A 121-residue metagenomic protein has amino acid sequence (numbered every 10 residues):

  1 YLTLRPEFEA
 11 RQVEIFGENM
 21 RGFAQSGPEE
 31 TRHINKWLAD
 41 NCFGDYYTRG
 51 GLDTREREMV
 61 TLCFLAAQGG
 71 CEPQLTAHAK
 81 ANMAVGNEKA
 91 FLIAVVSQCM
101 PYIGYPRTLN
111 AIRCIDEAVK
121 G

Functional and structural regions predicted by a protein language model:
Y1-T54, A84, M100-P101, P106-G121: Acidic, glycine/proline-rich low-complexity segments that act as flexible tails and inter-domain linkers
G50, C63-G69, N82: Short, glycine/charged-rich beta-strand-loop motifs at protein surfaces that mediate ligand recognition and catalysis
E56-A66, L75, L92-C99: Short, structured motif recognition centered on aromatic/hydrophobic residues
Q68-P73, G104-T108: Short helix-coil transition sites and intra-membrane helix breaks within transmembrane domains of multi-pass
E72-K80: Short conserved catalytic/interaction loops centered on acidic-Pro-aromatic/His motifs
A81-A94: Short, mixed-charge aromatic SLiMs
